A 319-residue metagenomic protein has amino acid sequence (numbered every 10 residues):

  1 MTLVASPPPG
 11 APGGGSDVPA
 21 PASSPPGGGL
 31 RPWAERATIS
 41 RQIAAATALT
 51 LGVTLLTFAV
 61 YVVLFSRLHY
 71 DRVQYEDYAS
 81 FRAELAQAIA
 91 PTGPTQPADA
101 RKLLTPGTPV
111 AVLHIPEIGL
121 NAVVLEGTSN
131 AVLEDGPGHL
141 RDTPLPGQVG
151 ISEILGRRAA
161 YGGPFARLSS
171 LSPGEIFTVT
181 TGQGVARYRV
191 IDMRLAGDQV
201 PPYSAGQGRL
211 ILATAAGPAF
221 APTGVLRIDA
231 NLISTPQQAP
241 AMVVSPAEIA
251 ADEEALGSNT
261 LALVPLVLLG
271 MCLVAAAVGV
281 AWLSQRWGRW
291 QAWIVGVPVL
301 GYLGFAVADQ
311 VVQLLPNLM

Functional and structural regions predicted by a protein language model:
M1-L30: Acidic/Ser-Thr/Pro-Gly-rich, low-complexity N-terminal segments of Actinobacterial cell-envelope proteins
T2-V4, G29-P265, D309-M319: Solvent-exposed, non-transmembrane regions of membrane-associated and secreted proteins
P21-A44, G279-W287: Cytosolic-side transmembrane helix boundary signature
M271-M319: Alpha-helical transmembrane segments forming the membrane-embedded cores of inner-membrane proteins across
